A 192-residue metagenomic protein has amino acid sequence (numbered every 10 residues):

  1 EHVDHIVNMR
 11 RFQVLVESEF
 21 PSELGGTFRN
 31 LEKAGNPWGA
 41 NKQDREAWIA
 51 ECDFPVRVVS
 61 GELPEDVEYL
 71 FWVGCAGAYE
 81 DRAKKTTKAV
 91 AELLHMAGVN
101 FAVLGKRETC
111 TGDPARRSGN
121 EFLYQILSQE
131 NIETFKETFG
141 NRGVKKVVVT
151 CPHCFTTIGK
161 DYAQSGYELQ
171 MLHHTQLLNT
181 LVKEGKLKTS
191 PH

Functional and structural regions predicted by a protein language model:
E1-T157, D161-Y162, L181: Iron-sulfur-cluster electron-transfer modules
E32-G35, S165-H192: Short, flexible loop segments at boundaries between secondary-structure elements
